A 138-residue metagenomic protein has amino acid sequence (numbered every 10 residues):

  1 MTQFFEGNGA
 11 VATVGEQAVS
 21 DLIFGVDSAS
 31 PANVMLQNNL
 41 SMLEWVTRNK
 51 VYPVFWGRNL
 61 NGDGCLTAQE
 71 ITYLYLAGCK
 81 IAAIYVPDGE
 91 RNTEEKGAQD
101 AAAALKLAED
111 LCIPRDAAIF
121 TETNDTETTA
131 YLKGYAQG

Functional and structural regions predicted by a protein language model:
M1, F5-T13: Non-catalytic propeptide/linker segments at domain boundaries
G15-N38, K50-G134: Substrate-binding cleft of extracellular glycoside hydrolase catalytic domains
M42: Non-catalytic, usually N-terminal nucleic-acid engagement modules in DNA/RNA processing proteins
Q137: Acidic, glycine-rich loop-and-strand cores that form catalytic or ligand-binding grooves in diverse globular domains
